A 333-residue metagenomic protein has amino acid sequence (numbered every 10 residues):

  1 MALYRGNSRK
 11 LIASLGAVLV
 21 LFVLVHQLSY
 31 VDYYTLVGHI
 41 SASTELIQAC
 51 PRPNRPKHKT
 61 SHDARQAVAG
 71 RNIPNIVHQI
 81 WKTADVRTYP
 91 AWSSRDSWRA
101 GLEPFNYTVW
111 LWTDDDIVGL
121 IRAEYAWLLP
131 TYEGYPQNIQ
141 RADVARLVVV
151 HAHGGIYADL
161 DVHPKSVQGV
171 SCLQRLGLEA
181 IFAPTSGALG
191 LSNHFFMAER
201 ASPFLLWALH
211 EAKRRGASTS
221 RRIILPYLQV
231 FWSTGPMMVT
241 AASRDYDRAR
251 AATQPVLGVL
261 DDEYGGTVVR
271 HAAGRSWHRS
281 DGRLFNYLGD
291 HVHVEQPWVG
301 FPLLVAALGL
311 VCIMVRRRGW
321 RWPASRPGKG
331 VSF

Functional and structural regions predicted by a protein language model:
A2-A142, A158-F333: Glycosyltransferase-associated regions of secretory-pathway enzymes, highlighting luminal stem/catalytic domains
D143-G155: Small-residue hinge/turn detector
